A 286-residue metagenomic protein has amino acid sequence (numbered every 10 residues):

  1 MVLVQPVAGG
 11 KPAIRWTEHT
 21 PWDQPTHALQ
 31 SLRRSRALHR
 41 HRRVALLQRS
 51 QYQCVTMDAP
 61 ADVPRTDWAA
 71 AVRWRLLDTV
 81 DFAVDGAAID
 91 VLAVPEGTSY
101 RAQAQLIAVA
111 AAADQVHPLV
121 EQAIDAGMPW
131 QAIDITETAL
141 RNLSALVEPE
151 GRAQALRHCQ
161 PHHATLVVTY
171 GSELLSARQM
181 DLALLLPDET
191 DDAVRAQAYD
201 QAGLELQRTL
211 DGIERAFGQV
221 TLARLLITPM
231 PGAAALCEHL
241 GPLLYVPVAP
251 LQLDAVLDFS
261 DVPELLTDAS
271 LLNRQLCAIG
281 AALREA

Functional and structural regions predicted by a protein language model:
M1-A286: Hydrophobic/aromatic-enriched cytosolic interaction surfaces used to assemble or bind macromolecules
